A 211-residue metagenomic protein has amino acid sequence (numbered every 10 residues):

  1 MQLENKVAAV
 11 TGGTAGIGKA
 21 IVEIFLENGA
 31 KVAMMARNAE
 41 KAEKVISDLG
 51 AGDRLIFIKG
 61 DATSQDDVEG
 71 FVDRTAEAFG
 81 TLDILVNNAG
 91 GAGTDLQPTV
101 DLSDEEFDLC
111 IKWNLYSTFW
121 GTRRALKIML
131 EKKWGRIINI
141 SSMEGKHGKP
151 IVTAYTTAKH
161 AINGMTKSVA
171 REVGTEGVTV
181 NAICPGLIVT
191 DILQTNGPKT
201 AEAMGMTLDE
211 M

Functional and structural regions predicted by a protein language model:
V7, T14-A15: Conserved glycine-rich cofactor-binding loop
N28-E43: Conserved glycine-rich Rossmann-like NAD(P)H-binding loop of the short-chain dehydrogenase/reductase
L96-T99, S103-I111, G197: Substrate-binding pocket helix/loop in short-chain dehydrogenase/reductase
T122, A158, T166: Active-site helix of classical SDR
K127, R171-T175: Alpha-helical segment proximal to the catalytic Tyr-Lys
S142: Residue(s) in the substrate-gating loop at a strand-loop-helix junction that position the organic substrate next
H147-T153, T175-E176: Active-site loop immediately N-terminal to the catalytic Tyr-X3-Lys motif of short-chain dehydrogenase/reductase
